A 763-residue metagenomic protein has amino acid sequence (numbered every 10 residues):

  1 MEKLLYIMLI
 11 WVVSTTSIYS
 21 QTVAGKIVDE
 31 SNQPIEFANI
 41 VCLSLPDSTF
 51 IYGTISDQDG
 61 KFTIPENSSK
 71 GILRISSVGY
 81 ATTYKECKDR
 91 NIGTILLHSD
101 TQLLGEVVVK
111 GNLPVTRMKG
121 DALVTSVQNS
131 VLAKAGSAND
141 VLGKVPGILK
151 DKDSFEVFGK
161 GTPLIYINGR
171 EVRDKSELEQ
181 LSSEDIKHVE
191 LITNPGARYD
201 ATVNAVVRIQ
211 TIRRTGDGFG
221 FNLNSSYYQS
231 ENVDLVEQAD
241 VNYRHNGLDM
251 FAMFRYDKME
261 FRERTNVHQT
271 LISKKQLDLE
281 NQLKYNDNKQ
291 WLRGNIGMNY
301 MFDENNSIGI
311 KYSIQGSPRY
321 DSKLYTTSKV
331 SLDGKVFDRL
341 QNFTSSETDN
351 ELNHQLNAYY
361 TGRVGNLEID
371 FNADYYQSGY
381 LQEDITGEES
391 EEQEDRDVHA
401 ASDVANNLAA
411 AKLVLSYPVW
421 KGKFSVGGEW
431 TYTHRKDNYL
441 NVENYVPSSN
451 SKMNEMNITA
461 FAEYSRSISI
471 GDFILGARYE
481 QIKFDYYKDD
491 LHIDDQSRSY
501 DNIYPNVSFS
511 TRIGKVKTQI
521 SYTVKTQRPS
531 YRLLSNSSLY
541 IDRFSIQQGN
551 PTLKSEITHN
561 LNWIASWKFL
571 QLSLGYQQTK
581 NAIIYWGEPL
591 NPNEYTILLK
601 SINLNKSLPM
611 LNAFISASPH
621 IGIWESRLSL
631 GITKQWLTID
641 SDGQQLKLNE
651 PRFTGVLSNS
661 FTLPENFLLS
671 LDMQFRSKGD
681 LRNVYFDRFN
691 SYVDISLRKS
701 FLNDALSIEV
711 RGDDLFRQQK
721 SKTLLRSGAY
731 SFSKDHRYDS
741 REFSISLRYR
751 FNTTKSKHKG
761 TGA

Functional and structural regions predicted by a protein language model:
K3, R293-P318, F343-D489, S510-K517 (+2 more regions): Face-selective signature of the C-terminal outer-membrane beta-barrel domain
V41-L43, S76-Y80, I92-V131, K150-K152 (+2 more regions): Short, acidic, small-residue-rich periplasmic hinge/interaction motif at the N-terminus of Gram-negative outer-membrane
P46-K61: Short, acidic Ser/Thr/Gly-rich low-complexity loop/linker segments typical of extracellular and cell-surface proteins
R90-L97, E106, A138-V141, K175-S176 (+3 more regions): N-terminal periplasmic accessory domains that precede and gate Gram-negative outer-membrane beta-barrel machines
K144, R170-G196: Short acidic/polar hinge/loop motifs at secondary-structure boundaries that mediate gating or recognition
E347, K452-E455, D495-R498, T526-K580 (+2 more regions): Outer-membrane beta-barrel signature, preferentially recognizing the C-terminal barrel domain of Gram-negative
G379, I482-Y486, G514-L561, G575-Y595 (+1 more regions): Surface-exposed extracellular loop regions of Gram-negative outer-membrane beta-barrel proteins, predominantly
H399, L408-K412, S449, M453 (+5 more regions): Outer membrane beta-barrel strand-and-loop segments of large Gram-negative receptors, especially TonB-dependent
